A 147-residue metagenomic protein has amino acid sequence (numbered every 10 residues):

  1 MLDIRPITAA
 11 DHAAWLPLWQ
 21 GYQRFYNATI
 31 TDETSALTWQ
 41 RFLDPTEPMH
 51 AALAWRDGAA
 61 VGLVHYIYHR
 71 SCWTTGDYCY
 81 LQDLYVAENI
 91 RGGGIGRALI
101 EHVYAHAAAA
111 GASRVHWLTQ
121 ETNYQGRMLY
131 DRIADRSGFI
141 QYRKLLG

Functional and structural regions predicted by a protein language model:
L2-D3: Extreme N-terminal starter segment of soluble prokaryotic enzymes
P6-H12, P17-G76, H106, R143-L146: Acetyl-CoA-dependent GNAT
I7, L84-V86: Hydrophobic adenine-recognition pocket in adenosine-nucleotide-binding enzymes
H69-L81, R91, G138: A conserved beta-turn-beta hairpin within the catalytic core of GNAT-like acetyltransferases that forms part
V86, G92-A105: Conserved acetyl-CoA-binding loop-helix of GNAT-fold acetyltransferases
R97, E121-I140: Conserved active-site alpha-helix within GNAT-family acetyltransferase domains
A108-T119: Conserved GNAT acetyl-CoA-binding A-motif
